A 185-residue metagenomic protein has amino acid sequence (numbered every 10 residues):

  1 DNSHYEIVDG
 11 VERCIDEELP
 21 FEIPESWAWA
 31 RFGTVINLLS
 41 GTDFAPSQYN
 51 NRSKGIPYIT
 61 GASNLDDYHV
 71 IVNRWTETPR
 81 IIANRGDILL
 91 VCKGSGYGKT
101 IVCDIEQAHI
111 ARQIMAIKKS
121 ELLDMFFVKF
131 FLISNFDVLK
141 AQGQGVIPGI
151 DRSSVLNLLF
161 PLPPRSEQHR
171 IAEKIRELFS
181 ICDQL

Functional and structural regions predicted by a protein language model:
D1-V11: Extended, domain-scale alpha-helical bundle/helix-rich regions
D9-E18, G33-Q48, P57-R85, A111: Sequence-specific dsDNA recognition surfaces
R13-T42, R165-L185: Non-catalytic DNA-recognition/assembly elements of restriction-modification systems
E18, R112-I114, V155-N157: Short, solvent-exposed beta-strand edge segments and adjacent coil->beta transition regions
F21-T34, D87, I101, K118-F126 (+2 more regions): Catalytic cores of nucleotide-enabled group-transfer and carboxylate-activating enzymes in metabolic and assembly-line
N37-S40, G94, K119-L122, I133-K140 (+3 more regions): Hydrophobic alpha-helix feature that most strongly marks membrane-spanning transmembrane helices and their immediate
T60-A62, N73-I133, Q144-G145, D151: A short beta-sheet element
N64-D66, G96, V138: Active-site/binding-pocket entry motifs
